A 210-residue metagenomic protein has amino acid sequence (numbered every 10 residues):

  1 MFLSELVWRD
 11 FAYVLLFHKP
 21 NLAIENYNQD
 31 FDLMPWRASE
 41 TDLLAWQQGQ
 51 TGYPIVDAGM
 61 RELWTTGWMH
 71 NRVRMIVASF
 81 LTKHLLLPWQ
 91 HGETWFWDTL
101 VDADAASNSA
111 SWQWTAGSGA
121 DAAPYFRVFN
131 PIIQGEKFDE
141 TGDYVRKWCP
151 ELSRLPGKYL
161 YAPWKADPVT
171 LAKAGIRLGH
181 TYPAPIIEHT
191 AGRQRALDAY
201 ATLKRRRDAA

Functional and structural regions predicted by a protein language model:
M1-A210: C-terminal catalytic domain of photolyase/cryptochrome flavoproteins, centering on the FAD-binding pocket
